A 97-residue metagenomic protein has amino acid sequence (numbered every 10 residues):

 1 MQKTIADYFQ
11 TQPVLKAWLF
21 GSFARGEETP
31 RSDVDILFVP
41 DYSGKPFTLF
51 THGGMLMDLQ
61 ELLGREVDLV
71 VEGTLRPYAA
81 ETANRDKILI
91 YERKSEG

Functional and structural regions predicted by a protein language model:
M1-K16, R25-P30, Y42-G97: Catalytic core of pol beta-like nucleotidyltransferases
L19, V34-I36: A structural signal for short, well-ordered beta-strand segments
S22: P-loop (Walker A) phosphate-binding loop of NTP-binding proteins
L37-D41: Short hydrophobic/aromatic beta-strand micro-patches that form the beta-sheet surface supporting nucleotide- or nucleic
